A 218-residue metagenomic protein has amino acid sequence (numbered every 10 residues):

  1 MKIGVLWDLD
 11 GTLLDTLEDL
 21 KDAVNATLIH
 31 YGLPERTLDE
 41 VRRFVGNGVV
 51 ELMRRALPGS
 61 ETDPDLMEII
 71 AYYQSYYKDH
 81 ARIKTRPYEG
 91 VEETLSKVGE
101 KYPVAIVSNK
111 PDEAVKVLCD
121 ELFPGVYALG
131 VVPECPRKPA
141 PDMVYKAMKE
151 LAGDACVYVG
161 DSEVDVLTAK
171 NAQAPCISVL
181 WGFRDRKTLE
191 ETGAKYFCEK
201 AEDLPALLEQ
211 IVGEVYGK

Functional and structural regions predicted by a protein language model:
M1-R43: Active-site neighborhood of HAD-like aspartate-dependent phosphohydrolases
T27-L28, G48-T62, L118, A147: Helix-loop "lid/cap" segments that line or gate small-molecule binding pockets
R54-E93: Metal-dependent phosphoesterase signature
D79-I106, D112-C119, P141: Short, acidic loop-to-helix structural element flanking the phosphoryl-transfer center in phosphate-processing enzymes
I83-K84, P111-V159, E163-A172, R186-T188: Substrate-recognition "cap/lid" segment bordering the active-site pocket of phosphatases
W181-E191: Short, glycine/polar-rich helix-capping loops at beta-to-alpha or helix-loop-helix junctions that flank or form
Y196-K200: Short acidic-hydrophobic, aromatic-tinged amphipathic segments that line or gate anion-handling sites
